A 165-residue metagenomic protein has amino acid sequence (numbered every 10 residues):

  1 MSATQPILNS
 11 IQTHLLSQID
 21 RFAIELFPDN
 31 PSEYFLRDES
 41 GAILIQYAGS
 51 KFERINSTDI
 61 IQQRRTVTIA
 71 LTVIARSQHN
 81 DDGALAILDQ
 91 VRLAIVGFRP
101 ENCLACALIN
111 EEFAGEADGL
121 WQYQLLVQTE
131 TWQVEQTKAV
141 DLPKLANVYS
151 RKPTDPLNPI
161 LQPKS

Functional and structural regions predicted by a protein language model:
M1-T58, D81-D82, A146-S165: Small/polar-rich, solvent-exposed N-terminal microdomains that initiate assembly or binding
E39-L44, A84-V140: Acidic-leaning, charged glycine-interspersed low-complexity segments
G49, V67-T72, A94-F98, W132-V134 (+1 more regions): Glycine-rich loops and low-complexity Gly/Arg-rich segments that provide flexible linkers or classic glycine-based
E53, S77-H79, Q133-T137: Residue-level signal for secondary-structure boundary sites
I55-R64, E116-D118: Short, solvent-exposed beta-strand/turn "edge" segments of beta-rich domains on protein surfaces
I60-T66, I74-L93: Extracellular/virion structural assembly segments
Q63-S77, W121-Q133: Oligomerization/assembly interface segments of phage tail-like spikes and tubes
